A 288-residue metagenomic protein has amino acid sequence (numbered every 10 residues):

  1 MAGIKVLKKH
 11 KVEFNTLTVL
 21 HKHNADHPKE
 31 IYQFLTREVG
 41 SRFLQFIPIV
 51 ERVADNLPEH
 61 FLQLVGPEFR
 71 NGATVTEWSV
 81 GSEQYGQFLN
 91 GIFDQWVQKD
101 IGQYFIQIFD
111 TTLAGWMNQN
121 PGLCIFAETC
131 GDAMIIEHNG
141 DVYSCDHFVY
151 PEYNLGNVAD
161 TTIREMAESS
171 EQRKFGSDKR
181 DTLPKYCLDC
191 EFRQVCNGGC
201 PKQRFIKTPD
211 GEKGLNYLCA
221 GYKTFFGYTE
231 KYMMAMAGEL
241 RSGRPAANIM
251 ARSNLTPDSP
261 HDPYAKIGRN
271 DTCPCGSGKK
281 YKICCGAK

Functional and structural regions predicted by a protein language model:
K5-I125, T129, I135, V149-Y150 (+1 more regions): Radical SAM enzyme [4Fe-4S]-AdoMet core and its adjacent flexible, acidic and glycine-rich loops/tails across
P121, V149-R193: Membrane-interface junctions of multi-pass transporters
S144-H147, P184-K202, A220-G221, P274-G286: Local cysteine-cluster metal-coordination motifs and their immediate loop/turn environment, predominantly Fe-S cluster
Q172-K179, P184-C187, Q203-T208, D258-Y264 (+1 more regions): Short, intrinsically disordered, charge-biased short linear motifs at domain edges
F175, K213-T256: Short Fe-S-cluster ligation motifs
G199-I206, D210-E212, E230-M234, C285-K288: Short cysteine/histidine-rich zinc-coordinating motifs and their immediately flanking basic loops
R241-K288: Acidic/negatively charged segments and metal-coordination signatures
